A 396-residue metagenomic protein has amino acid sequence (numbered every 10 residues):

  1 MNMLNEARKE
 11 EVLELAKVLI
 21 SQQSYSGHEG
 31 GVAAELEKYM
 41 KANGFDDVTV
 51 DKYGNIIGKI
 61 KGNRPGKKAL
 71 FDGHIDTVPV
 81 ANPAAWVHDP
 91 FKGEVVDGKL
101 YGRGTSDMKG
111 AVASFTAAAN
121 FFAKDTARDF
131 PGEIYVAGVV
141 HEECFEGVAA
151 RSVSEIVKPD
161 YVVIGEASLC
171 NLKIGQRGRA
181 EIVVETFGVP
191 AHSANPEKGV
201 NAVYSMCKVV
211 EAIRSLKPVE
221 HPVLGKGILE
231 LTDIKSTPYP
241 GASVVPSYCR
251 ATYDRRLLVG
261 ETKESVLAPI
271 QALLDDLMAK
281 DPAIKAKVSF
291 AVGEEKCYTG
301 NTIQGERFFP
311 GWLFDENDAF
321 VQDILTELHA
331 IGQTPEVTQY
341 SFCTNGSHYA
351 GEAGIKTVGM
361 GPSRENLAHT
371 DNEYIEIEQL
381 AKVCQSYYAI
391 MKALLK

Functional and structural regions predicted by a protein language model:
M1, E6-E14, V18, A42-G44 (+7 more regions): Secretory-pathway/membrane protein signature
M1-Y101, K124-F130, R364: Acidic/His- and Gly-rich active-site-bordering loop/insert found across diverse amide/peptide-bond hydrolases
L19, Q23, E166, M206 (+1 more regions): Residue-level signal for inorganic ion chemistry
A69-F71, A137, Y161-V163, P282 (+2 more regions): Hydrophobic/aromatic beta-strand patches that form the interior of the parallel beta-sheet core in alpha/beta enzyme
G98-S114, H192: Glycine/serine-rich anion-binding loops at beta->alpha junctions that coordinate negatively charged ligand groups
M108-Q176, E181, L395: Acidic/histidine-rich catalytic neighborhood of metal-dependent amide-processing enzymes
V183-K396: Metal-dependent amide/peptide-bond hydrolase catalytic core, centered on the "pita-bread" metallohydrolase fold
